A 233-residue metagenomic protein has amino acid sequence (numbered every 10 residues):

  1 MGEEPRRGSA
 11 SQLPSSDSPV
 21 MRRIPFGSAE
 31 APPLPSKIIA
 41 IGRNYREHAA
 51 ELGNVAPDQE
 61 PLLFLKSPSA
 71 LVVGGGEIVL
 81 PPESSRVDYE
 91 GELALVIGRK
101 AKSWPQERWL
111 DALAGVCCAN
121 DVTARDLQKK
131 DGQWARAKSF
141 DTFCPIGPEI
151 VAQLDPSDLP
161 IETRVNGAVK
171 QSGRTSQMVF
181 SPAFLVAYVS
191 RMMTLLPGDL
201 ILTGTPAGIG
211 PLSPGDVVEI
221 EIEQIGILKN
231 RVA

Functional and structural regions predicted by a protein language model:
M1, A10-E90: Extended, compositionally biased flexible segments
R6-R7: Basic polycationic patches enriched in arginine
A10-P32, H48-E51, V55, C117 (+1 more regions): Catalytic-pocket segment enriched in acidic/His residues
F64, V96-R99: Short, conserved beta-strand element in jelly-roll/cupin
P82-S84, A101-Q106, G147-Q153: Short helix-to-loop capping/linker segments positioned immediately adjacent to catalytic or ligand/cofactor-binding
E92-V96, E162: Residues embedded in well-ordered beta-strands
K102-V116: N-terminal accessory regions of nucleic-acid-interacting proteins
